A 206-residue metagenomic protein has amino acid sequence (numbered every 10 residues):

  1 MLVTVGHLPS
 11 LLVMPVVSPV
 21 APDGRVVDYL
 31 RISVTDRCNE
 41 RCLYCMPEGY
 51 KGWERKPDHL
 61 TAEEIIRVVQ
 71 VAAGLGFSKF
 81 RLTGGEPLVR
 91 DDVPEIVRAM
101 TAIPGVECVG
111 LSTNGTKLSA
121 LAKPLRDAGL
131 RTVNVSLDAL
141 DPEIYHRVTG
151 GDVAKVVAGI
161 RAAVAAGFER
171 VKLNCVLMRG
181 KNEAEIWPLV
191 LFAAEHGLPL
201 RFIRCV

Functional and structural regions predicted by a protein language model:
L2-L8: Extreme N-terminal basic, low-complexity initiation segments that serve as generic localization/processing leaders
L8-V27, E40: Recognition helices and adjacent regulatory flanks at domain boundaries
S18-P19, R31, V68: Short secondary-structure capping/turn segments at boundaries of alpha-helices and beta-strands
D23-A62, L75: Canonical Radical SAM [4Fe-4S] cluster-binding loop centered on the CxxxCxxC motif and its immediate flanking residues
A62-R81, V89-A193, R201: Radical SAM/AdoMet-radical enzyme domain recognition
E86: Conserved G/P- and acidic residue-centered "switch" motifs that form tight phosphate/ATP-binding loops in soluble
I203-V206: Short, intrinsically disordered, charge-balanced linker/junction segments flanking boundaries in proteins
